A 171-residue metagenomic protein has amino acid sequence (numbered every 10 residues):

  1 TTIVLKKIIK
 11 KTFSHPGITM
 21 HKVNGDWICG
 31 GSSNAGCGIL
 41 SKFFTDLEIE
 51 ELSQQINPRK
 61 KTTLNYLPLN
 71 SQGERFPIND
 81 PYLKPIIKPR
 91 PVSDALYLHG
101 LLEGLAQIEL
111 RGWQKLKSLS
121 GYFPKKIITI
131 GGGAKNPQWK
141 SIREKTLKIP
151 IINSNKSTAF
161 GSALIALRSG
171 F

Functional and structural regions predicted by a protein language model:
T1-I128, K135-F171: Active-site core segments that coordinate phosphate-bearing ligands/cofactors across diverse enzyme families
